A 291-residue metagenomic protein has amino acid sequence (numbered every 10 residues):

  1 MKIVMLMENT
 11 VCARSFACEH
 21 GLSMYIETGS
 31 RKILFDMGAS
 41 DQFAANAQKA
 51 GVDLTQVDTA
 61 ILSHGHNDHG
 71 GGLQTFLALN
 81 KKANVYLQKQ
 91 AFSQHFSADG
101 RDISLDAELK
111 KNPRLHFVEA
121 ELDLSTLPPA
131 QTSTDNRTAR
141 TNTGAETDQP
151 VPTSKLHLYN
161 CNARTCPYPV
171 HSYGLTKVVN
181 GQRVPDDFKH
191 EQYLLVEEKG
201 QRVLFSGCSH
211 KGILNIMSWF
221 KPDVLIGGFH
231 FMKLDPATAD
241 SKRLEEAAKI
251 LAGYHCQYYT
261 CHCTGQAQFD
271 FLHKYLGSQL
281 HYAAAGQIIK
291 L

Functional and structural regions predicted by a protein language model:
M1-S30, S125-A130, K155-D187: Zn-dependent metallo-beta-lactamase
K2-A50, D187, E191-F205, V224: Conserved beta-strand hairpin/beta-sheet module of binuclear metal-dependent hydrolase folds, prominently
S15-A17, R31-T59, V170-V179, G212-I216: Pre-active-site segment of Zn-dependent metallo-hydrolases
Q42-A91, K221-I226: Active-site metal-binding motif and surrounding structural segment of the metallo-beta-lactamase
G65-H69, D187-Y193, E198-A285, I289: Cap/insert and terminal regions of metallo-dependent hydrolase folds
G71-N80, D99-L105, T238-K242, F269-H273: Metal-dependent catalytic neighborhoods of phosphoester/phosphodiester hydrolases
T75-A78, K82-E121: Hydrophobic alpha-helical segments and helix pairs
S125-S154: Intrinsically disordered, low-complexity terminal tails and inter-domain linkers enriched for S/T/G/P/D/E
